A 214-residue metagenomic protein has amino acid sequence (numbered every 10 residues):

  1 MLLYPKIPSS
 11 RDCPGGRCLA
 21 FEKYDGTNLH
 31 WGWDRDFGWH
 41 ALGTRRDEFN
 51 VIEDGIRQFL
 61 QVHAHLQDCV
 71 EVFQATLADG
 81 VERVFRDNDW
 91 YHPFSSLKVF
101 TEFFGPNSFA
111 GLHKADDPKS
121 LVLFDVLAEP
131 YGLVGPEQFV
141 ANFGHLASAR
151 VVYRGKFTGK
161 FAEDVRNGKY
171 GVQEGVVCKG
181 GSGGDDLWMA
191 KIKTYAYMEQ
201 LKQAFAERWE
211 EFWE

Functional and structural regions predicted by a protein language model:
M1-E214: Core nucleotide-handling region used for phosphoryl-transfer chemistry
